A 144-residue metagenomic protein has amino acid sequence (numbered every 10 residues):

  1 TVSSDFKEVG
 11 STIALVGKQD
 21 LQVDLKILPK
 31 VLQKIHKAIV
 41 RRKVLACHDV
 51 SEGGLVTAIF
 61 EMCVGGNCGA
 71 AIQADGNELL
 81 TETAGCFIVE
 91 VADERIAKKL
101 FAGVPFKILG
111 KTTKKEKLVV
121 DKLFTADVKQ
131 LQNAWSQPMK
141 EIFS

Functional and structural regions predicted by a protein language model:
T1-K26, V31, H36-I39, A84 (+1 more regions): Mobile "lid/hinge" segments at catalytic clefts and subdomain interfaces of large enzymes
L32, I39-S144: Glycine-/charge-enriched secondary-structure boundary and capping motifs
